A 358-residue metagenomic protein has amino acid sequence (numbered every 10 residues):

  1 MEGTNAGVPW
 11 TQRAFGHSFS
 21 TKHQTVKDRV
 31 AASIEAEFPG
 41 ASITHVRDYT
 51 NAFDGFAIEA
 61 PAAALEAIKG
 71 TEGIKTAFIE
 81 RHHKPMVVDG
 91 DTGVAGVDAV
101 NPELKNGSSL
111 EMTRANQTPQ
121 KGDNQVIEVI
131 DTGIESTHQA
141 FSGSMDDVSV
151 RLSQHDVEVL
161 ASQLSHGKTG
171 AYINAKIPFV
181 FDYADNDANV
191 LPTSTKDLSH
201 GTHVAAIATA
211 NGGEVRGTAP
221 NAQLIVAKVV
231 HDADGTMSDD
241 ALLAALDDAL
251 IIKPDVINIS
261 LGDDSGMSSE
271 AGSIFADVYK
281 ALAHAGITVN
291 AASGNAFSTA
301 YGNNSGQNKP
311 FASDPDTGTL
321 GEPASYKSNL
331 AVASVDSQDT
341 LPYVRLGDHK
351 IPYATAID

Functional and structural regions predicted by a protein language model:
M1-V88: Inhibitory N-terminal propeptides of secreted protease zymogens
A6-S18, Q139-L152, G347: Short Gly/aromatic-enriched secondary-structure transition segments
S42, N51, K69-V126, T132-S142 (+2 more regions): Protease zymogen maturation seam
A64, R114-A115, F275-V278, D316-L320: Short beta-alpha junctions and helix-cap segments that line functional grooves
T113-D239, I252-D255, A283-G286, A292 (+3 more regions): Subtilisin-like serine protease catalytic core
A188-L191, L242, S265-E270, N295-K327 (+1 more regions): Active-site-adjacent substrate-recognition loops and nearby beta-strands within hydrolase catalytic domains
L246-S269, A292-S293: Short acidic, glycine-rich surface-loop motifs adjacent to enzyme active sites
